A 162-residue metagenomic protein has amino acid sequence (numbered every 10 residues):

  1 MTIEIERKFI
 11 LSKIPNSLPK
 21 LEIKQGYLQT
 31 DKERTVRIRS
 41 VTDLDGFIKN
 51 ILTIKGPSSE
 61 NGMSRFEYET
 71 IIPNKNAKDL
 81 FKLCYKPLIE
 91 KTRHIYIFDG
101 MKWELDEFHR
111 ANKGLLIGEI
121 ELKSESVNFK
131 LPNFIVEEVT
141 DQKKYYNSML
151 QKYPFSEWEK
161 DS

Functional and structural regions predicted by a protein language model:
M1-S162: Phosphate-end processing signature that detects enzymes handling 5′-triphosphorylated RNA and polyphosphate
